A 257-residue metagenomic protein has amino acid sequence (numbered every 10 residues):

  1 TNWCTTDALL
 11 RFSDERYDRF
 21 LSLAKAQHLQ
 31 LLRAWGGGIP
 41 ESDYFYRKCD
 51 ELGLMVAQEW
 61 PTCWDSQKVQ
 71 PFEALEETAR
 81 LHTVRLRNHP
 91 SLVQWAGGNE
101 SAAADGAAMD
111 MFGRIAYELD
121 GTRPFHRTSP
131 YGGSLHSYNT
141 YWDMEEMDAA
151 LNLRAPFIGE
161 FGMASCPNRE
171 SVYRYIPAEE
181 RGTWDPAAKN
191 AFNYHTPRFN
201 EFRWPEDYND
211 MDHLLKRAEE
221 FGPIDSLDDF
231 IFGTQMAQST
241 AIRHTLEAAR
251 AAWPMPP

Functional and structural regions predicted by a protein language model:
T1-H136: Active-site mouth of glycoside hydrolases
F12-E15, W142, C166-P167: Short coil/turn linker and secondary-structure boundary residues
H82, G121, D143, L153-R154: Glycine-rich, flexible loop/turn motifs
W95, E145-P257: Substrate-binding clefts and catalytic carboxylate motifs of secreted carbohydrate-active enzymes
A108-G113, W142, V172-I176: Short secondary-structure boundary/capping segments
G132-A150: C-terminal cap/loop subdomain of S1 sulfatases and analogous C-terminal strand-loop tails that border
